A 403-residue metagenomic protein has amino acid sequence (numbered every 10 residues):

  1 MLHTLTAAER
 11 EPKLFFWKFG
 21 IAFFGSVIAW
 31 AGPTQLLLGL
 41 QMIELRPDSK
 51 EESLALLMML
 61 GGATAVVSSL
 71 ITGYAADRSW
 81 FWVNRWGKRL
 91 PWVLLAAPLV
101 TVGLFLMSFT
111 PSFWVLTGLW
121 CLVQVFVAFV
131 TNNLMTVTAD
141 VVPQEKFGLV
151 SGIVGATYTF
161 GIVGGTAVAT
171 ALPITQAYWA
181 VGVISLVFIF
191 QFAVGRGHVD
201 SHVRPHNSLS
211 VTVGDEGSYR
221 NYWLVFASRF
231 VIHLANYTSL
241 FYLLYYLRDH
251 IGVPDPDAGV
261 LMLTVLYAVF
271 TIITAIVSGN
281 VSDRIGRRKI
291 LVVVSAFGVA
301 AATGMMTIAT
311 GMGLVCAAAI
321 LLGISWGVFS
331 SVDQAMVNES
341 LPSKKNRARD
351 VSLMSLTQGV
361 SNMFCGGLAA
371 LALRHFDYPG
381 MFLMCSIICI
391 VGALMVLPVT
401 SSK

Functional and structural regions predicted by a protein language model:
M1-K13, H198-S228: Juxtamembrane intracellular "pre-TM" segments in multi-pass secondary transporters
L5-G62, N221-S228, I232-V253, D257: Helix-loop boundary and gating motifs at the non-cytosolic
L38, F129-V142, V328-P342: Intracellular juxtamembrane helix-capping segments at the cytosolic ends of symmetry-related transmembrane helices
S49-E52, Q144-I153, D257, P342-M354: Loop-to-transmembrane helix entry/capping segments in MFS-fold secondary transporters and related SLC/MFSD carriers
K50, K88-P91, T170-I184, A369-C389: A membrane-interface helix-boundary motif in multi-pass transporters
S69-R85, T274-R287, L373: Helix-to-loop junctions at the C-terminal end of transmembrane segments in multipass secondary transporters
G87-F105, I290-G304: Structural signature of the two symmetry-related core transmembrane helices
K345-R374: A late C-terminal transmembrane helix in Major Facilitator Superfamily
